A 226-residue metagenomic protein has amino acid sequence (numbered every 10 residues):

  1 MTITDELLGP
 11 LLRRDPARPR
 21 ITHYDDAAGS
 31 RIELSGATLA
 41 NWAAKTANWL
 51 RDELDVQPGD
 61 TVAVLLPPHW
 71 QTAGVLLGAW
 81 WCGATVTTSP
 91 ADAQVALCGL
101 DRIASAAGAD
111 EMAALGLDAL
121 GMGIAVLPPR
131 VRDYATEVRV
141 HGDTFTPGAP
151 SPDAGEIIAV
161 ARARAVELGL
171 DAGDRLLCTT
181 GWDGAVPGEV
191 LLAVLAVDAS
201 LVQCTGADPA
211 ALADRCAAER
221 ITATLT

Functional and structural regions predicted by a protein language model:
T2-T22: A short N-terminal helical cap/helix-turn-helix that marks the beginning of AMP-binding/adenylate-forming
T22-V56, F145-G169: Conserved AMP-binding/adenylate-forming core of the ANL superfamily
V62: Gly/Thr-rich phosphate-binding loop signature of adenosyl cofactor/nucleotide-binding cores
L66-H69, T180-G184: Conserved AMP-binding
P67-L77: Cytochrome P450 catalytic-core helices
L77, W81-F145, T205-T226: Structural core segment of the AMP-binding/adenylate-forming
G78-C82, P187-L201: Conserved short alpha-helical elements in the N-terminal third of ANL/AMP-binding
